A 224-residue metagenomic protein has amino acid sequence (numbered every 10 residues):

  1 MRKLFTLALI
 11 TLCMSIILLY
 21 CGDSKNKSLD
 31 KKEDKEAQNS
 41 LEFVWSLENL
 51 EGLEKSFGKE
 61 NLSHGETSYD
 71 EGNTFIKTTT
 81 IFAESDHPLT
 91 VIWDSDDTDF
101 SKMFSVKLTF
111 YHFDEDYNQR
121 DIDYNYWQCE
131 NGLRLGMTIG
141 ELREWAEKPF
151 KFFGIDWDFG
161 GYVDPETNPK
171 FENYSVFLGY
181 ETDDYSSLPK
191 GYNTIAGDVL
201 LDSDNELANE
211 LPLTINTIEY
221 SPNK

Functional and structural regions predicted by a protein language model:
M1-L4: Positively charged n-region of N-terminal signal peptides that target proteins for export
A8-I17: Bacterial N-terminal signal peptides
L19-F159, V163-Y185, Y192-K224: Short helix/turn-capping signatures at newly exposed starts of structured segments
